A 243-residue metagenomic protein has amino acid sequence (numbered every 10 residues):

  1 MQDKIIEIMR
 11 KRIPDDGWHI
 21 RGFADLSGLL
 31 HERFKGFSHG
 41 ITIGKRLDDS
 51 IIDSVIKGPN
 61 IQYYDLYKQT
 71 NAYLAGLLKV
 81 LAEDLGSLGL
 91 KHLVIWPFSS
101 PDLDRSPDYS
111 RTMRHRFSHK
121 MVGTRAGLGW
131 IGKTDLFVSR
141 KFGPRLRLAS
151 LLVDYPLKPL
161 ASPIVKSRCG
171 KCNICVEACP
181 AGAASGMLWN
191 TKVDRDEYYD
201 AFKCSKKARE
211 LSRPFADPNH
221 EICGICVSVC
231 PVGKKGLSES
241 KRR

Functional and structural regions predicted by a protein language model:
M1-K79: Non-catalytic, usually N-terminal nucleic-acid engagement modules in DNA/RNA processing proteins
T70-R243: Catalytic cores of enzyme domains
